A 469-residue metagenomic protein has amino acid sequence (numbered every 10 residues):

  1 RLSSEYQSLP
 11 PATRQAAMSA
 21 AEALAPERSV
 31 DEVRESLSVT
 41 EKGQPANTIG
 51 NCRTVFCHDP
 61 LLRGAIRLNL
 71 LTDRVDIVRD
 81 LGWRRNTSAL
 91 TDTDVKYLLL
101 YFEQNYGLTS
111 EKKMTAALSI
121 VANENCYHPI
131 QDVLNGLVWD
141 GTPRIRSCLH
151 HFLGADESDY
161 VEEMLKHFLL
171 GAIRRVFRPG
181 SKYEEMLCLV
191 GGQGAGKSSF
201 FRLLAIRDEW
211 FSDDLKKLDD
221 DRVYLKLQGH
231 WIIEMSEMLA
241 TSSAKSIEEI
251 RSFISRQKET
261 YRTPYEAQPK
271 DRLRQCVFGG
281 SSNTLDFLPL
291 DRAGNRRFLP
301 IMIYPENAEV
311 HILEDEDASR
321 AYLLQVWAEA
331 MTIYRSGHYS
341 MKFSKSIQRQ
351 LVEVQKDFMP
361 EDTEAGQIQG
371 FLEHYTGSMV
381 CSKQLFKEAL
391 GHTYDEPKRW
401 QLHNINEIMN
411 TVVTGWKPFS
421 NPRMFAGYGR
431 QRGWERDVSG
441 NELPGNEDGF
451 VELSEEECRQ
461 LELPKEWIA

Functional and structural regions predicted by a protein language model:
R1-R144, D159-E163, D395-E396, W400 (+3 more regions): N-terminal nucleic-acid engagement/recognition segments and initiation subdomains in replication, restriction
R1-S4, P10, R14, S198-W210 (+2 more regions): Charged/polar, low-hydrophobicity segments characteristic of intrinsically disordered regions and flexible loops
L2-Y6, A21-L24, N69, V121 (+8 more regions): Generic structural signal for hydrophobic core residues of well-folded globular domains
L100-H128, S181-E185, E209-L215, D219-I254 (+1 more regions): Feature primarily recognizes SF3-like P-loop helicase cores of small DNA viruses
L118-Q228, I232, L390: P-loop NTPase catalytic core of nucleic-acid-dependent motor ATPases
